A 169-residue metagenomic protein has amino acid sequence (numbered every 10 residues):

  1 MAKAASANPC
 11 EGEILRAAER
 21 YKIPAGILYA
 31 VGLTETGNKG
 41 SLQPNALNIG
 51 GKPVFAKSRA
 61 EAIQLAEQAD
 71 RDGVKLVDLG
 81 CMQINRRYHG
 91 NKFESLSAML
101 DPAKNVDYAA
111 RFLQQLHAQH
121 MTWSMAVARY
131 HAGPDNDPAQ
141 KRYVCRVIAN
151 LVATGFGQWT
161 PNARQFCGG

Functional and structural regions predicted by a protein language model:
K3-G169: Catalytic glycan-binding domains that act on GlcNAc-containing polysaccharides
